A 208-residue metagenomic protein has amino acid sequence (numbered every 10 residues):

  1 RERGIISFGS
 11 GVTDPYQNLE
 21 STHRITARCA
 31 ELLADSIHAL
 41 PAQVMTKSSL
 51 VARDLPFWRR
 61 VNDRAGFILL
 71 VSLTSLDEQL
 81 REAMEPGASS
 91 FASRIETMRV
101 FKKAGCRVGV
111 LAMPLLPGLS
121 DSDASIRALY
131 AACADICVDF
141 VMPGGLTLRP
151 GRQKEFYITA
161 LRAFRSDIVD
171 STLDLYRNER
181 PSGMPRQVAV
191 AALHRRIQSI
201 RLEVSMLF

Functional and structural regions predicted by a protein language model:
R1-T172, S182: Conserved AdoMet/S-adenosylmethionine-binding subsite of the radical SAM
Q153-E155, A160-F208: C-terminal accessory regions of radical SAM enzymes
